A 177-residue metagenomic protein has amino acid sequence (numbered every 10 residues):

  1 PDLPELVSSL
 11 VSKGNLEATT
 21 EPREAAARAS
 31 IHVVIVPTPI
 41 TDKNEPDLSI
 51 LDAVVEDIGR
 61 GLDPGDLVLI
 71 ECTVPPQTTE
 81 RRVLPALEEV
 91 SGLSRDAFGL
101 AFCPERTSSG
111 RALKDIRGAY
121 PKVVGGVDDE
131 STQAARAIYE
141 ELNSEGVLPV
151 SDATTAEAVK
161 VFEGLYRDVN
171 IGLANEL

Functional and structural regions predicted by a protein language model:
P1-E176: Structural/interface elements that position substrates and couple domains in central-metabolism enzymes
